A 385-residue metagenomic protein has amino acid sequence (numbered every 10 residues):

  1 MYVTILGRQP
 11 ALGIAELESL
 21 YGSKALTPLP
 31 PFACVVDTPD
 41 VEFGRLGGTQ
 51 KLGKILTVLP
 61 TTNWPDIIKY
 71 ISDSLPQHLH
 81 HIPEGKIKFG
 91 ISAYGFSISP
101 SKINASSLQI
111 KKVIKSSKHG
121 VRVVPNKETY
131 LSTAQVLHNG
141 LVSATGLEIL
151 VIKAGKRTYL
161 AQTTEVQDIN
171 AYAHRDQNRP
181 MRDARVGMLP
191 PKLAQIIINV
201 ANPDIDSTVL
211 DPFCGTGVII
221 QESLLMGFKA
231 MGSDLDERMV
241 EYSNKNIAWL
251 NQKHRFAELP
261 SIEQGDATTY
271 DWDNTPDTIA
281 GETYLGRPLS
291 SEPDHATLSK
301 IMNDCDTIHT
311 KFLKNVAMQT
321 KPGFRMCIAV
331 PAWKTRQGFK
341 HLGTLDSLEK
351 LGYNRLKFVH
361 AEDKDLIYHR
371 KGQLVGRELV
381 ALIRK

Functional and structural regions predicted by a protein language model:
M1-Y70, G95-Q109, T133-E148, K153-K385: Class I S-adenosyl-L-methionine-dependent methyltransferase catalytic core
L75-I82, T269-T275: Short amphipathic alpha-helix with an adjacent loop that forms part of the alpha/beta core around
E84-K86, K127-A134, V142-S143: Active-site neighborhood for divalent-cation/phosphate handling
G85-K88, D206: Phosphate-coordination loops involved in phosphoryl transfer and adenosine-cofactor binding
F89-A93: Short beta-strand segments enriched in small/hydrophobic residues
P100, S106-S107, K111-L131: A gly/proline- and charged-residue-enriched helix-loop-helix capping module
